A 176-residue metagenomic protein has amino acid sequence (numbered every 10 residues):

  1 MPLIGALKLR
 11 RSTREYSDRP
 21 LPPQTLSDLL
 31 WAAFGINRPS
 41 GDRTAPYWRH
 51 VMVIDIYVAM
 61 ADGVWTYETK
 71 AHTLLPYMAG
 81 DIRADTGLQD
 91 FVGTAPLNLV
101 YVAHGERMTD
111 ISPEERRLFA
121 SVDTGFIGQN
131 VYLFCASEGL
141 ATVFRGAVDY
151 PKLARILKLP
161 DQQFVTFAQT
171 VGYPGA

Functional and structural regions predicted by a protein language model:
M1-A95: N-terminal amphipathic, basic helical "cap/leader" segment at the start of enzyme domains
R10, L29, I56, L97-M108 (+1 more regions): Small-aliphatic-rich amphipathic alpha-helix that forms the alpha element of a beta-alpha
W65, E106-M108, A176: Short, acidic Gly/Pro/Ser/Thr-rich loop/turn segments
L75-M78, A84-T86, R117-V122, Q162-V165: Short, low-complexity, polar/charged sequence segments that are solvent-exposed and flexible
D81-A84, F91-V92, D123-I127, F167-T170: Glycine-rich loops and low-complexity Gly/Arg-rich segments that provide flexible linkers or classic glycine-based
T86-D90, P96-N98, Q129-F134, Y173-A176: Short C-terminal domain-edge/linker segments immediately following a structured domain
K158-A176: A glycine-rich helix N-cap at a beta->alpha junction
